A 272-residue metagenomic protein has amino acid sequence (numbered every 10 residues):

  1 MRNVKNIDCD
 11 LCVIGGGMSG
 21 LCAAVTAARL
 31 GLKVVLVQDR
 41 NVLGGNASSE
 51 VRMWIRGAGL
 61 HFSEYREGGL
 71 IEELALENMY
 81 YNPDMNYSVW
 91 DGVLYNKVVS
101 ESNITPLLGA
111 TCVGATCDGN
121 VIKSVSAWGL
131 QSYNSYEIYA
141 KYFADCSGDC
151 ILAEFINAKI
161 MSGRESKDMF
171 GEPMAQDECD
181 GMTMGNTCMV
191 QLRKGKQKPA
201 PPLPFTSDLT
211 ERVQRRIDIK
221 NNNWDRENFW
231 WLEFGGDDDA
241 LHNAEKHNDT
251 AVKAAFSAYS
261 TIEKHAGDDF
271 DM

Functional and structural regions predicted by a protein language model:
V4-G17: Beta1/beta-strand and adjacent pyrophosphate-binding region of the FAD-binding site in flavoprotein oxidoreductases
D8-L11, L30-K33, E101-T105, V121 (+3 more regions): Loop/turn elements at helix/coil->beta-strand transitions in domains of secreted/extracellular proteins
I14-G17, V37-R40, G109, W128 (+1 more regions): Active-site-proximal beta-strand/loop segments in catalytic clefts of secreted hydrolases
G20: N-terminal Rossmann-fold NAD(P) dinucleotide-binding loop
T26, L32-K33, V37-T116, M161 (+2 more regions): Conserved N-terminal/central alpha/beta ligand/cofactor-binding core
N46, G109-C112, V121-S124, Q131-Y142 (+1 more regions): Flavin (FAD/FMN)-binding glycine-rich loop and adjacent Rossmann-like elements that form
L76-M85, S124-S126, D238-L241: Helix-loop-beta segment of a Rossmann-like dinucleotide-binding subdomain
